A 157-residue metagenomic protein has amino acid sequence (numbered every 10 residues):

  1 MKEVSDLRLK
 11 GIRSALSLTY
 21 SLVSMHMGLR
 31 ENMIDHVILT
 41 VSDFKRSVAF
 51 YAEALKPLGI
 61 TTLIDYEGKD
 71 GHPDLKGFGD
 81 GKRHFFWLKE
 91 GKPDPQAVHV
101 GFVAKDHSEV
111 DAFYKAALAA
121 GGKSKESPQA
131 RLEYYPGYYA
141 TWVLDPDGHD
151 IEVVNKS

Functional and structural regions predicted by a protein language model:
H26-V48, G59, V100, S157: N-terminal beta-strand motif that seeds the catalytic metal site of vicinal oxygen chelate
G28, P73-Y114: Long, continuous compositionally biased terminal/linker segments
I38-R83: Core segments of cupin and vicinal oxygen chelate
S42-K45, G101-P146: Vicinal oxygen chelate
I151: Long, contiguous binding/interaction regions
